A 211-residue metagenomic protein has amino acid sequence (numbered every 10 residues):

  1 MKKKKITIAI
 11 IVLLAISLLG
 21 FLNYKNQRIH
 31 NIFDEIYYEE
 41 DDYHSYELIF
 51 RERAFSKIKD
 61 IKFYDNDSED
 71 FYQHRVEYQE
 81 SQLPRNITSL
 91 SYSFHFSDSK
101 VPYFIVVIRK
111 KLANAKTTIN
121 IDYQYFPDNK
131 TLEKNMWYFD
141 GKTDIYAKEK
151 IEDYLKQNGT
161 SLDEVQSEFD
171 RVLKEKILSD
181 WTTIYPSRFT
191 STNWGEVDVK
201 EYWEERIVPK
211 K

Functional and structural regions predicted by a protein language model:
M1-K3: Short, Lys/Arg-rich N-terminal segment immediately upstream of the first membrane anchor
K5-I8, Y43, V208: Intrinsically disordered, low-complexity segments enriched in glycine/proline and serine/threonine
K5-N23: Hydrophobic membrane-insertion alpha-helices, especially the h-region of bacterial N-terminal signal peptides
L18-A115: N-terminal export/targeting and maturation segments
Q73-K211: Extracytoplasmic electrostatic interaction patches
